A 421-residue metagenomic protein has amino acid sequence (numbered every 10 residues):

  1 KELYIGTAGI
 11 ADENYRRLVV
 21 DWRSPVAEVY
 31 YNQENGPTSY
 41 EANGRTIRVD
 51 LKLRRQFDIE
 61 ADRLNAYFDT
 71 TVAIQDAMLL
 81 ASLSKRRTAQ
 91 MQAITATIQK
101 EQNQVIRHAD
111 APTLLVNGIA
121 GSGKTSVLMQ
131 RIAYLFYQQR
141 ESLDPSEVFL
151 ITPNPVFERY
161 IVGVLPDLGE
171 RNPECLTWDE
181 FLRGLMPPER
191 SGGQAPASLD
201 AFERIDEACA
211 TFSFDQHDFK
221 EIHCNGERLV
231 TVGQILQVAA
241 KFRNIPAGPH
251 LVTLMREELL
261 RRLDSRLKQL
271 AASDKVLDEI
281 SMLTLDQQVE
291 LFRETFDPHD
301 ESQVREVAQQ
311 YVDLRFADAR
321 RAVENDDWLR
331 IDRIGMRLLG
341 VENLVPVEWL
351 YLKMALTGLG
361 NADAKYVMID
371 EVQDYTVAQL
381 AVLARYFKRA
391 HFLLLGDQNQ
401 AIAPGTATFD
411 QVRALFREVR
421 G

Functional and structural regions predicted by a protein language model:
K1-A81: N-terminal accessory nucleic-acid engagement/regulatory domains that precede and modulate ATP-driven motor cores
E2-Y31, E170-P246, H250, L254 (+2 more regions): Conserved P-loop NTPase-based nucleic-acid remodeling module centered on helicase motor cores
I74-E207: P-loop NTPase Walker
I98, M368-I369: Short hydrophobic beta-strand that contains or immediately precedes a catalytic carboxylate
V127, V367-M368: Short alpha-helical catalytic segment bearing the HExxH-like zincin motif of zinc-dependent metalloproteases
E141, S146, P155-E180, P187-G193 (+4 more regions): Conserved helicase motor core of SF1/SF2 NTP-dependent helicases
D215-Y366, Y375-L380: Conserved helicase NTPase catalytic core signature
